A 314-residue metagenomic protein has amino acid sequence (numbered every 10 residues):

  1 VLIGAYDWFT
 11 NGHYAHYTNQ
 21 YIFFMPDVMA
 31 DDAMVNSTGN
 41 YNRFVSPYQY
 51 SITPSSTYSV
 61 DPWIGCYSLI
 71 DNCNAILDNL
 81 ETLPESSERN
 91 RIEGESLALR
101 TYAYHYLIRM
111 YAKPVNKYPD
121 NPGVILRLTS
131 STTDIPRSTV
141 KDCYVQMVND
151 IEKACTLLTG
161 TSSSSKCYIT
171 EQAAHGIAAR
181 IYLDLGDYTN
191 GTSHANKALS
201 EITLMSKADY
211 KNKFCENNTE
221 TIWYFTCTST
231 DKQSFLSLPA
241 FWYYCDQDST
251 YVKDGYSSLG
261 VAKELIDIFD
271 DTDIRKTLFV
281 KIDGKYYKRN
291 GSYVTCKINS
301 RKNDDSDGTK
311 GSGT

Functional and structural regions predicted by a protein language model:
V1-M25, N217: Acidic, glycine-rich segments characteristic of secretory precursors and extracytoplasmic regions
N40-M110, S138, T156-G160, D305-G313: Conserved, well-structured interaction surfaces
L97, H175-Y182, H194: TPR/Sel1-like alpha-solenoid repeat signature
I108-V115, S162-S163, D184-G186: Short coil/turn linking the two alpha-helices of tandem helical-hairpin repeats
T192-G313: Hydrophobic-face positions in mid-chain alpha helices that act as interaction patches
